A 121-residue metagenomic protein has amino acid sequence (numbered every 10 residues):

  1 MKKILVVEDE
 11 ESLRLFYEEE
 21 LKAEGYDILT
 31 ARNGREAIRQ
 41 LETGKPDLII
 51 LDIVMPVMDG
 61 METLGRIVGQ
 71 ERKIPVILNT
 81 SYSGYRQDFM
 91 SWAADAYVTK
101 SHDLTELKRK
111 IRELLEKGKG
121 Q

Functional and structural regions predicted by a protein language model:
E8: Conserved acidic carboxylate
E11-L29: Two-component/phosphorelay signaling modules centered on CheY-like receiver
E18, H102-L115, K119: C-terminal output helix
N33-E36, D59-E62: Acidic catalytic/metal-coordinating carboxylates
D52: Active-site residues of response regulator receiver
M55: Receiver (REC) domain active-site loop signature in two-component systems and cognate sites in sensor histidine kinases
E62, S83-R109: Alpha4 helix (beta4-alpha4-beta5 surface) of REC/receiver domains from two-component response regulators
I77-N79: Hydrophobic/aromatic residues positioned on beta-strands within the core alpha/beta folds
